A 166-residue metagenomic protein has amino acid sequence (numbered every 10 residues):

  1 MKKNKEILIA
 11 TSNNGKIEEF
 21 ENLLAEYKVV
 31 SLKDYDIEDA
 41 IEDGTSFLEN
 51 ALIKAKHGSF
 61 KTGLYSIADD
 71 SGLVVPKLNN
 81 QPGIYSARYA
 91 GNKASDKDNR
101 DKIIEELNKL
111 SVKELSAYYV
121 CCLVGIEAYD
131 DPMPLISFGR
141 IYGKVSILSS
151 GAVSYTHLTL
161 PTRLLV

Functional and structural regions predicted by a protein language model:
K2-L8, G15-L158: Anionic-ligand binding patches
H157-V166: Single conserved hydrophobic/aromatic residue that forms the stacking wall/gate of nucleotide- or nucleobase-binding
